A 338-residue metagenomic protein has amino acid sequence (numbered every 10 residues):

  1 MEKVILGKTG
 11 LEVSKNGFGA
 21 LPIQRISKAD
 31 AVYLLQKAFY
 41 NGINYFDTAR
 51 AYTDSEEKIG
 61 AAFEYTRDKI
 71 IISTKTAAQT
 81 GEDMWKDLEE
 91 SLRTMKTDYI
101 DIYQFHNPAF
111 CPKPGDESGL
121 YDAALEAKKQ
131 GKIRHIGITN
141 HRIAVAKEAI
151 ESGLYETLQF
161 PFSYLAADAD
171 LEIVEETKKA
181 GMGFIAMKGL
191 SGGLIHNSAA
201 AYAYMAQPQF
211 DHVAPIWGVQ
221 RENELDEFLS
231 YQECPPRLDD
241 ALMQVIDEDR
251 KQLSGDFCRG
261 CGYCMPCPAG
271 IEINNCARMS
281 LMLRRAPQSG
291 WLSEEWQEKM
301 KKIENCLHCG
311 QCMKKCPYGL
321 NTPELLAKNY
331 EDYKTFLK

Functional and structural regions predicted by a protein language model:
M1-I70: N-terminal binding-site loop/beta-alpha segment at the start of enzyme catalytic domains that lines or forms
K3, L35, E56, G60 (+7 more regions): Generic structural signal for well-ordered alpha-helices, preferentially at hydrophobic/aromatic core positions
L6, F18, F46, I59 (+11 more regions): Conserved, mostly hydrophobic/aromatic
G19, A49, Y103-H106, T139 (+3 more regions): Conserved residues at the C-terminal ends of beta-strands
A29, Q79-I185, L190-G193: Glycine/proline-rich, positively charged, aromatic-decorated active-site loop/lid region on the catalytic face
F39, I43-N44, E172-A186, L190-K338: Structured C-terminal cap/extension of enzyme domains
N44-A49, S73-T74, R134-G137, T157-F160 (+3 more regions): Short catalytic-loop micro-motif centered on adjacent basic/acidic residues
K69-I72, Y155-S163, P235-L242: Short hydrophobic/aromatic-enriched beta-strand-loop microsegments
